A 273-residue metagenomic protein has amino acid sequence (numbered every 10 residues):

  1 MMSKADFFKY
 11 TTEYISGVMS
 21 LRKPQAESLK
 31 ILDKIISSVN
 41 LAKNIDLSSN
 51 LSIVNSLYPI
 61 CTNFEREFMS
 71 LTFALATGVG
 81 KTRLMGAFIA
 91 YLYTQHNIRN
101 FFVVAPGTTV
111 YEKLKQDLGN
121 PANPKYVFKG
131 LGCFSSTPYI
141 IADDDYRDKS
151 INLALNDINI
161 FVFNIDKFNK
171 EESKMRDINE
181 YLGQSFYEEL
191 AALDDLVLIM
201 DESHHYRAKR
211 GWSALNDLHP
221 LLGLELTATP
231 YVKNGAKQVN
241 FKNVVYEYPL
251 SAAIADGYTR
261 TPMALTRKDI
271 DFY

Functional and structural regions predicted by a protein language model:
M2-A74: Conserved pre-motif I regulatory segment
F73-V79, E202-Y206, D217-K237: Conserved helicase ATPase motor motifs in RecA-like P-loop NTPase domains
K81-Y91: Motif I (Walker A/P-loop) of helicase-class P-loop NTPases
N97-G132: Conserved Walker A/P-loop ATP-binding site and its immediately adjacent core in helicase/helicase-like ATPase domains
N97-R99, I158, D194-D195, H219-L222 (+2 more regions): Short glycine-/polar-rich loops that comprise or flank the Walker A/P-loop and associated switch/sensor motifs
T108-Y111, D166-K170, H204-H205, T229-K233 (+2 more regions): Conserved nucleotide-binding/hydrolysis micro-motifs of P-loop NTPases
A142-L153, I158-A214: Conserved RecA-like ASCE ATPase "motif II neighborhood" in helicase/translocase motors
Q238, K242-Y273: Conserved interdomain linker/interface between the two RecA-like ATPase lobes of SF2 helicase motors
